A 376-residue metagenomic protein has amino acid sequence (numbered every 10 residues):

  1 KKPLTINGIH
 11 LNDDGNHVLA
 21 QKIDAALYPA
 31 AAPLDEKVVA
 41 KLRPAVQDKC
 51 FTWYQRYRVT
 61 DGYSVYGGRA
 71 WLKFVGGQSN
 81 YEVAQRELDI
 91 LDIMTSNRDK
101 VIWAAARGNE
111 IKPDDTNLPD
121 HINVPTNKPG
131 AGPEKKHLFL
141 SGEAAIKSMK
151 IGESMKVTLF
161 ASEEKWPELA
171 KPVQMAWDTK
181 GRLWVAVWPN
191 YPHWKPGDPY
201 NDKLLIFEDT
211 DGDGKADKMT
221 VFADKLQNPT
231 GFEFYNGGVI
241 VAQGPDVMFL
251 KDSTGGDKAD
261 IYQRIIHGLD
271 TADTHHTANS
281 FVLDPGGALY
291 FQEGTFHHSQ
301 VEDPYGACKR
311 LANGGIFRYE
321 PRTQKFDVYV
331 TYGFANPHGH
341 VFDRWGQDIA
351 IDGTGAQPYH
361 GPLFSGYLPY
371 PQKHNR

Functional and structural regions predicted by a protein language model:
K1, A26, Y319-R322: A structural motif corresponding to the C-terminal end of an alpha-helix and its immediate exit/capping segment
P3-F139: Conserved catalytic region of serine esterases and O-acyltransferases that act on ester linkages in lipids
P119-R376: Beta-propeller domains with acidic blade repeats across secreted/periplasmic ectodomains and cytosolic WD/CNH propellers
